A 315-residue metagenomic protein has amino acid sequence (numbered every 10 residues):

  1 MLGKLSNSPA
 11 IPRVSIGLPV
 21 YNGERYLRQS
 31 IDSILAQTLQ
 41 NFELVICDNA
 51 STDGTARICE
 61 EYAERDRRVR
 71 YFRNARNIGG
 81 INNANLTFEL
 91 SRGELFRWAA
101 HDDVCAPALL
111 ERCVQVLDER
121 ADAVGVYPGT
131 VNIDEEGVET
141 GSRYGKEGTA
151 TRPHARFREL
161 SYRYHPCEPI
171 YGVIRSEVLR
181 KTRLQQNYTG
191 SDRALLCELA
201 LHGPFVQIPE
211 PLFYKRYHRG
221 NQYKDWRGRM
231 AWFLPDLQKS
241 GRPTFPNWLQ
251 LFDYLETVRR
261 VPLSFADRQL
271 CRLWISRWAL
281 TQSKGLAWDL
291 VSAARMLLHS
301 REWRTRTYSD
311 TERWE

Functional and structural regions predicted by a protein language model:
M1-S33: N-proximal low-complexity "stem/linker" segments adjacent to membrane-targeting elements
I16, E89, A106, P128 (+1 more regions): Conserved nucleotide-sugar donor-binding catalytic segment
R28, D53-E61, A108: Acidic helix N-cap motif at the loop->helix transition within catalytic regions of sugar-transfer enzymes
D32-N41: Short, acidic, metal-binding catalytic loop of nucleotide-sugar glycosyltransferases
D48-R57, R76, A100: A conserved acidic beta->alpha catalytic loop
N74-S91, V104: Glycine-rich, basic loop-to-helix element that forms the pyrophosphate-binding segment of sugar-nucleotide handling
F96: Short aromatic/hydrophobic "clamp" motif used to bind/position activated sugar donors
A108-S142: Conserved donor NDP-sugar-binding/catalytic core segment of glycosyltransferases
